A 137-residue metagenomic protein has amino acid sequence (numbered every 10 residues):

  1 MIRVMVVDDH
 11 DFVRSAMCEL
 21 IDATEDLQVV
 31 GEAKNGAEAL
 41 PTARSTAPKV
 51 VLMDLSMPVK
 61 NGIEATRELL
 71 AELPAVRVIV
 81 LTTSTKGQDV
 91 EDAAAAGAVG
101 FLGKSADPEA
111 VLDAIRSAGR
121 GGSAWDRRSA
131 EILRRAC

Functional and structural regions predicted by a protein language model:
D8, D54, T82: Active-site residues of response regulator receiver
V13, P58: The feature encodes the CheY-like receiver
D26-K34, T42: Short hydrophobic/Thr-rich beta-strand motif most characteristic of the beta2 strand and flanking loop of CheY-like
N35-E38, K60-A65: Acidic catalytic/metal-coordinating carboxylates
R44-T46, E68-V76, A96: Conserved phosphotransfer cores of two-component systems
K49-V51, L55-S56: The short loop immediately C-terminal to the conserved phospho-acceptor aspartate in CheY-like receiver
A75-T85: A short, hydrophobic beta-strand element within the central beta-sheet of small alpha/beta folds
D89-A95, G100-C137: Short, flexible helix-to-coil linker/hinge segments that flank and couple to helix-turn-helix
